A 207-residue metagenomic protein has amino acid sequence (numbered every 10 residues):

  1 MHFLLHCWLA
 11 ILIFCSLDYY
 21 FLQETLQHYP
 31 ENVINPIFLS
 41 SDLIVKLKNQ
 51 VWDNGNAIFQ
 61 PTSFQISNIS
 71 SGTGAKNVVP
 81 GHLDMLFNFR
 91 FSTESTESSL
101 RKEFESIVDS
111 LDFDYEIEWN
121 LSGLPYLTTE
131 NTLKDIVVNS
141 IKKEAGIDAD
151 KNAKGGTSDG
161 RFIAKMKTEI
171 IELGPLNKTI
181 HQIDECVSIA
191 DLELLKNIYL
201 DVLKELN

Functional and structural regions predicted by a protein language model:
F3-C7, I11, L17-N207: Metal-dependent amide/peptide-bond hydrolase catalytic core, centered on the "pita-bread" metallohydrolase fold
